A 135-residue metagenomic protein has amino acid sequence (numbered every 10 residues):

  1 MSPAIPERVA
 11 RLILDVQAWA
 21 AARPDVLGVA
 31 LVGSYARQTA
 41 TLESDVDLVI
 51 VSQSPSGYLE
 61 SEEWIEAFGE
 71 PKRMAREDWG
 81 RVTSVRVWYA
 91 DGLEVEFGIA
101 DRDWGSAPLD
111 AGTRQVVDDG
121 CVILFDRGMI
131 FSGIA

Functional and structural regions predicted by a protein language model:
M1-A30: Helical scaffold of the NTase/Pol beta-like nucleotidyltransferase catalytic core
M1-I5, A67-A135: Conserved NTP/Mg2+-binding pocket subregion across the NTase superfamily
A10, L14, E62-E66, R114: Generic detector of well-ordered alpha-helical segments enriched in charged/polar residues, highlighting helical
D15-A18, V32-Q38, P71-M74, V82-R86: Short secondary-structure capping/turn segments at boundaries of alpha-helices and beta-strands
V16-W19, D25, A36, V85 (+2 more regions): Homeobox/homeodomain signature
G33-A67, G92-E94, G98: Catalytic metal-binding acidic patch
